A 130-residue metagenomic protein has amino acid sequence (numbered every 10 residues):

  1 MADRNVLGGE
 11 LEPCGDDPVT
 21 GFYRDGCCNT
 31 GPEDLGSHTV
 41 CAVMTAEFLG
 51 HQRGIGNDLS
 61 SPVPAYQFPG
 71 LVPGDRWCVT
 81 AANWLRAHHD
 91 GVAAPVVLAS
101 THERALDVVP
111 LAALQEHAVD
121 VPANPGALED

Functional and structural regions predicted by a protein language model:
M1-E47, D120: Extended boundary segments
V43-D58: Short, basic/aromatic beta-hairpin or loop at an interaction surface
S60-Q67: Short alpha-helix capping/helix-loop boundary micro-motifs
W84-D107: Short, compositionally biased
H102-D130: Glycine- and charge-enriched low-complexity intrinsically disordered segments
